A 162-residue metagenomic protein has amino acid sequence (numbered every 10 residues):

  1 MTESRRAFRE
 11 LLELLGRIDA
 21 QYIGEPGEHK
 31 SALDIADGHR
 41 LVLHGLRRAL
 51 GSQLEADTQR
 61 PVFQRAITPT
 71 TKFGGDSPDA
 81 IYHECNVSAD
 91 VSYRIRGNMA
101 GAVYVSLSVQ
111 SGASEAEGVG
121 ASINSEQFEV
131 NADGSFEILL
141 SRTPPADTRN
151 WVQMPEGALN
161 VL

Functional and structural regions predicted by a protein language model:
M1-L162: A compositional/structural signature for long, glycine/proline-rich flexible linkers and loops on extracytoplasmic
